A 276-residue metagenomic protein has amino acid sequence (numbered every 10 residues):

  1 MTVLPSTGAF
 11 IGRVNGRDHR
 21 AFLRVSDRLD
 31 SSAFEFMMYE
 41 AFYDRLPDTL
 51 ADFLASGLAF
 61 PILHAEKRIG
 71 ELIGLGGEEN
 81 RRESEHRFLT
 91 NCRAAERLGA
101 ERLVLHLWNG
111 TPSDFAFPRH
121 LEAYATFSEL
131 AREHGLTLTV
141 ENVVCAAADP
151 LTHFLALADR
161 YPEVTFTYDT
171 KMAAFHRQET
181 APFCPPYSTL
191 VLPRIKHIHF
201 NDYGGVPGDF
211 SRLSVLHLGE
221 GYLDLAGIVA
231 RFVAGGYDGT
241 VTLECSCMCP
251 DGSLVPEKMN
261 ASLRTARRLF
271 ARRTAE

Functional and structural regions predicted by a protein language model:
M1-C92, E96, R132, T165 (+3 more regions): N-terminal pre-domain/capping segments
M1-T7, G16-D27, S56, G99-A100 (+4 more regions): Histidine-acidic metal/acid-base catalytic patches
S6-F10, M37-A41, A65-R68, W108-G110 (+4 more regions): Active-site beta-loop-alpha junctions enriched in small/polar residues
V14, G76, N80, P112 (+3 more regions): Pocket-edge positions in alpha/beta enzyme catalytic cores
S32-A33, A59, E101, T137 (+1 more regions): Residue-level detector of anion-binding/catalytic polar loops
G74-F166: Active-site acidic/histidine proton-transfer and metal-coordination neighborhood in alpha/beta enzyme cores
